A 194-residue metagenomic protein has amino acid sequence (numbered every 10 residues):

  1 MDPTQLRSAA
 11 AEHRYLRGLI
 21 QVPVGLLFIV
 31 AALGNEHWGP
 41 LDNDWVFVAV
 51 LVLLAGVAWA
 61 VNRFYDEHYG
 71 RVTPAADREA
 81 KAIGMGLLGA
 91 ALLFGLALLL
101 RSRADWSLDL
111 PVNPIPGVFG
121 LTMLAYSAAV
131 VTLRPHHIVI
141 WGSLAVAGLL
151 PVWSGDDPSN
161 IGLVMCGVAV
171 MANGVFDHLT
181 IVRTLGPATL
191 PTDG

Functional and structural regions predicted by a protein language model:
M1-I20: N-terminal juxtamembrane cytosolic/stromal segments of multi-pass membrane proteins
R17-L27, F47-L51, F119, G162 (+1 more regions): Hydrophobic alpha-helical transmembrane segments of polytopic
Q21-R101: Selected alpha-helical membrane-embedding segments in polytopic membrane proteins
G25-A31, L54-A55, A91-F94, M123-Y126 (+2 more regions): Helical transmembrane-bundle signal
E36-V48, L98-I115, V152-M165: Membrane-helix interface and helix-disruption motif detector
V52-A60, G117-A128, C166-L179: Alpha-helical transmembrane segments and their membrane-interface exit regions
L87-A147: Membrane-proximal helix-loop-helix units in multi-pass membrane proteins
A128-G194: Terminal transmembrane helical module of multi-pass membrane proteins
